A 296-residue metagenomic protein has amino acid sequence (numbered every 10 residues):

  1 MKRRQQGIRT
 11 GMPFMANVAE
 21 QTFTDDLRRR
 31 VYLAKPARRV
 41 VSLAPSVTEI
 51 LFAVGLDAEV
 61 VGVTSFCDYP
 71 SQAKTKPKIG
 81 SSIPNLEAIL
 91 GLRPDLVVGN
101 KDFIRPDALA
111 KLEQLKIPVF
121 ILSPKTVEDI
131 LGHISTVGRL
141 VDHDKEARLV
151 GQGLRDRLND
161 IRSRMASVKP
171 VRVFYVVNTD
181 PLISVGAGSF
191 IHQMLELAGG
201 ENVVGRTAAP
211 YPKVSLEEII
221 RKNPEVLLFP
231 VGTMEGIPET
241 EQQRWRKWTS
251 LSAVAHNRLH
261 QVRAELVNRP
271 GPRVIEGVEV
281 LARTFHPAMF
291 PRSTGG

Functional and structural regions predicted by a protein language model:
Q6-R9: N-terminal export leaders
T24-R28, P77-E87, F103, T207-E217: Short helix-initiation/N-cap motifs at beta->coil->alpha
R29-Y32, R39, L96, P106-I183 (+3 more regions): Extracytoplasmic substrate-binding proteins
A37, P84-D102, I117, S215-G232: Proline-aspartate-enriched helix->loop->beta-strand connector
R38-I104, V203: A short, structured surface patch at a secondary-structure boundary
L56, K74-T75, L115-K116, A198 (+1 more regions): Short, structured coil segments at secondary-structure junctions
T64, G188-Y211, F229-V231, Q261: His/Asp/Glu-enriched short active-site or ligand-binding loop at hydrolase and phosphoryl-transfer sites
I104-Q114, V226-R244: A ligand-binding cleft/hinge motif common to bilobed small-molecule-binding domains
